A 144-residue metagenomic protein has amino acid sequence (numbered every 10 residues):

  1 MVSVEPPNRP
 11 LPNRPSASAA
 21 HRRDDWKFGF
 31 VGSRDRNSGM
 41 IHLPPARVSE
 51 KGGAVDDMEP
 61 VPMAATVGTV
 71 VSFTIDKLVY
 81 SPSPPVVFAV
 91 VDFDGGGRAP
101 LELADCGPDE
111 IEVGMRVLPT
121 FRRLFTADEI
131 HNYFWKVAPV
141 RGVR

Functional and structural regions predicted by a protein language model:
M1-F30, W135-V140: A broadly conserved sequence feature marking short terminus-proximal activation segments in nucleic acid-centric
D25-A65: Cys/His-rich short segments
G68-V70: Conserved hydrophobic positions within beta-strands
T74-V79: Short, conserved beta-turn/loop elements at beta-strand boundaries and strand-helix junctions
F88-D94, E102, K136-V137: Short, acidic/hydrophobic/Gly-rich beta-strand patch recurrent on exposed beta strands that often constitutes part
D105-P119: Short nucleic-acid-contacting surface segments enriched for D/E, G, S/T with interspersed K/R
R122-R144: OB-fold/S1-family single-stranded nucleic acid-binding modules
